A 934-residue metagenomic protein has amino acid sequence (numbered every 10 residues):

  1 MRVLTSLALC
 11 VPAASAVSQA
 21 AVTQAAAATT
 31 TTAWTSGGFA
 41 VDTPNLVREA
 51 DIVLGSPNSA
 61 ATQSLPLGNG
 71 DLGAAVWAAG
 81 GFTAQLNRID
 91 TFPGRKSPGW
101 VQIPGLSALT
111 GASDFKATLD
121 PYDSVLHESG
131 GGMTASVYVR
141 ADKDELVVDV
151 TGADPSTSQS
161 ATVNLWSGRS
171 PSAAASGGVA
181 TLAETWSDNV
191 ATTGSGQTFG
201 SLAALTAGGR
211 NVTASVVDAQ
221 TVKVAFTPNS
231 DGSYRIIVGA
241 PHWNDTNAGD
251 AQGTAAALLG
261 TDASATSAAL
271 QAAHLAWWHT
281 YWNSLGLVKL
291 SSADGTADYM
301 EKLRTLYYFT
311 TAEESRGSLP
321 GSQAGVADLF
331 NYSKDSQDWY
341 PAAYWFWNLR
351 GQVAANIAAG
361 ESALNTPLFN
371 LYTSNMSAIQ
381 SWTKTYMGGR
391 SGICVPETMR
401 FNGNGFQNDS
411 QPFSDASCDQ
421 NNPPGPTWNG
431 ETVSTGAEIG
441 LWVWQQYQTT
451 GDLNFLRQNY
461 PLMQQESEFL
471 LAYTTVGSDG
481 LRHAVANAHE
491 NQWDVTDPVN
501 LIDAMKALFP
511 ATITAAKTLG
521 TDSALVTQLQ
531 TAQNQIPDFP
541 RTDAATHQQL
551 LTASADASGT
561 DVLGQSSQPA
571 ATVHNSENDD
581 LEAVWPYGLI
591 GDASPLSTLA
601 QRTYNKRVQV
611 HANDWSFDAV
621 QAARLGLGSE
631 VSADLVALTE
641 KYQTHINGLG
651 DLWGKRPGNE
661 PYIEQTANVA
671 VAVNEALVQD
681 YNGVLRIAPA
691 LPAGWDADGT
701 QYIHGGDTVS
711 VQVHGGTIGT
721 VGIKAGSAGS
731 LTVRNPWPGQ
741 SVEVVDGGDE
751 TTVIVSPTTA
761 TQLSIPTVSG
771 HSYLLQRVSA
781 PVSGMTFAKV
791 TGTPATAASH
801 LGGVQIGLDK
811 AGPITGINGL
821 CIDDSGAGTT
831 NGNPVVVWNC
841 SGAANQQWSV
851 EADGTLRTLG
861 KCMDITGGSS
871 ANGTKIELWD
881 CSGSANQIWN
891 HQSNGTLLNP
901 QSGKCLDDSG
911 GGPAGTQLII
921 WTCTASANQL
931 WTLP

Functional and structural regions predicted by a protein language model:
M1-A28: Secretory targeting and sorting signals
R2, I806-P934: Lectin-like carbohydrate-binding module/patch detector with strong preference for beta-trefoil
T30-T305, F309, G706, G722 (+3 more regions): Beta-sandwich/jelly-roll carbohydrate-recognition scaffolds of carbohydrate-active enzymes
T32, G37, K289-F330, L371 (+2 more regions): Low-complexity, Ser/Thr/Pro/Gly-enriched N-terminal "stalk/linker" regions
W345-Q352, N356-S381, G389-F401, S417-N421 (+7 more regions): Active-site core of glycosidic bond-cleaving carbohydrate-active enzymes
Q465-T518: Acidic/histidine-rich catalytic neighborhood
I687-A728: Surface beta-strand/loop "capping" patches
I718-G807, L906: C-terminal beta-sandwich/jelly-roll accessory domains of carbohydrate-active enzymes
